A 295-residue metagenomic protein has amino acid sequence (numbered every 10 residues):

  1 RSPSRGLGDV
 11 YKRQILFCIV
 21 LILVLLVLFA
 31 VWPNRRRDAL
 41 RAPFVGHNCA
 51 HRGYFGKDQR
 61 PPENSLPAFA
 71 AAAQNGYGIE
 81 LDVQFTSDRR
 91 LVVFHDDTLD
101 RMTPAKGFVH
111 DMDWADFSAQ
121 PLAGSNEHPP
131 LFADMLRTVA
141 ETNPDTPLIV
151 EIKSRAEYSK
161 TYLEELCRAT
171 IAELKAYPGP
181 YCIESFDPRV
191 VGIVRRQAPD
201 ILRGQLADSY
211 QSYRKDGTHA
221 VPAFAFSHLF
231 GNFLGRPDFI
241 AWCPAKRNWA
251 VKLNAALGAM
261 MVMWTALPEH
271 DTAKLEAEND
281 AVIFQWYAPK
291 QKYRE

Functional and structural regions predicted by a protein language model:
R1-G8: Positively charged, low-complexity/disordered segments
D9-E295: Phosphate-group recognition and catalysis centered on beta-loop-alpha active-site segments
